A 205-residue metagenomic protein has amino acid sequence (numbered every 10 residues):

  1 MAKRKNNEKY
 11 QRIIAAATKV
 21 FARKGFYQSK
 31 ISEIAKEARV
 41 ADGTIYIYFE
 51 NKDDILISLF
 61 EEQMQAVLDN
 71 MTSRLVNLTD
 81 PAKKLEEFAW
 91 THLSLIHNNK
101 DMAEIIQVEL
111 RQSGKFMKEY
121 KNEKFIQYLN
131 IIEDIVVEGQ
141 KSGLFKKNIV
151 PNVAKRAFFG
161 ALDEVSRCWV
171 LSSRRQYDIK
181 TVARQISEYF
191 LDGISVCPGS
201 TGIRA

Functional and structural regions predicted by a protein language model:
M1-K24, S29-E37, D54: Basic, helix-initiating cap at the start of DNA-binding domains
K9, K52, Q63-V67, F88 (+6 more regions): Hydrophobic/aromatic residues within well-ordered alpha-helical segments
A17, R39-F49: Short hydrophobic/aromatic patch on the recognition helix
A22-F26, Y46-S58, E62: HTH DNA-binding helix-turn interface
S58, T72-N98, P151, K155-F158 (+1 more regions): Hydrophobic alpha-helical connector segments
Q65-T72, F116-S142, N152-R156, E164 (+1 more regions): Amphipathic alpha-helical packing segments from all-alpha helical-bundle domains
T91-S94, N130, D134-S142, G160-A161 (+3 more regions): C-terminal peripheral helix-coil segments that are non-catalytic and often amphipathic
I96-F116, R167-L171: Amphipathic alpha-helical segments used for helix-helix packing
